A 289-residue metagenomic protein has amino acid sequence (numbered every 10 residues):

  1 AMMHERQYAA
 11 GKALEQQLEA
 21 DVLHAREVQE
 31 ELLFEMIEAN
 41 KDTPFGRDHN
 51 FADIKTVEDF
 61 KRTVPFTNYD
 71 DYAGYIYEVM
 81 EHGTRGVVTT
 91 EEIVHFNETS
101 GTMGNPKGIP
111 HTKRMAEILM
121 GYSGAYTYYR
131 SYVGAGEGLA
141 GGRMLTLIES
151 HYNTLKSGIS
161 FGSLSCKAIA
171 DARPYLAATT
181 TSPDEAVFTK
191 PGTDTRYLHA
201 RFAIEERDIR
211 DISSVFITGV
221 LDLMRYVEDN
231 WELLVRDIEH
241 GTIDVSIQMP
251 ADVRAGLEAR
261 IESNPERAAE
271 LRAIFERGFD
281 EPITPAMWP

Functional and structural regions predicted by a protein language model:
A1-E98, G104-W288: Nucleotide 5′-phosphate-binding alpha/beta core
